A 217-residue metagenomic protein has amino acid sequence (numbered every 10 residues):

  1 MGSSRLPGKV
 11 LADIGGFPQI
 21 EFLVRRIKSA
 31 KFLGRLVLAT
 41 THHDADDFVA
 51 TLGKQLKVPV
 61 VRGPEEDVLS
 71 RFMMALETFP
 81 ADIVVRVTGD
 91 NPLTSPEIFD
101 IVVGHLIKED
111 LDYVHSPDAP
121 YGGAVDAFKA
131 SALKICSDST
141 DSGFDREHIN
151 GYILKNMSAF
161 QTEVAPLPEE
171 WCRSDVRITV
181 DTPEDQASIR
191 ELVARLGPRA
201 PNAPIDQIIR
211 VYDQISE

Functional and structural regions predicted by a protein language model:
M1-T40, A45: N-terminal glycine-rich phosphate-binding loop and ensuing alpha1 helix
S4, P92, D126, T179 (+1 more regions): Residues that recognize and position ribonucleotide moieties
G34, D82, D112: Conserved acidic residues
L36-L38, V84, T162: Hydrophobic/aromatic residues located in beta-strands of well-ordered beta-sheets within soluble catalytic
H43-I107: Short phosphate-binding loop-to-helix
T94-V176, A187-E191, Q207-E217: Conserved core of the sugar-phosphate nucleotidyltransferase
T182: Short, conserved phosphate/pyrophosphate- and ester-handling motifs at nucleotide-, phospho-/glycolipid
Q186-R190, R195-P201: Extended ligand-binding regions for polar small-molecule ligands
